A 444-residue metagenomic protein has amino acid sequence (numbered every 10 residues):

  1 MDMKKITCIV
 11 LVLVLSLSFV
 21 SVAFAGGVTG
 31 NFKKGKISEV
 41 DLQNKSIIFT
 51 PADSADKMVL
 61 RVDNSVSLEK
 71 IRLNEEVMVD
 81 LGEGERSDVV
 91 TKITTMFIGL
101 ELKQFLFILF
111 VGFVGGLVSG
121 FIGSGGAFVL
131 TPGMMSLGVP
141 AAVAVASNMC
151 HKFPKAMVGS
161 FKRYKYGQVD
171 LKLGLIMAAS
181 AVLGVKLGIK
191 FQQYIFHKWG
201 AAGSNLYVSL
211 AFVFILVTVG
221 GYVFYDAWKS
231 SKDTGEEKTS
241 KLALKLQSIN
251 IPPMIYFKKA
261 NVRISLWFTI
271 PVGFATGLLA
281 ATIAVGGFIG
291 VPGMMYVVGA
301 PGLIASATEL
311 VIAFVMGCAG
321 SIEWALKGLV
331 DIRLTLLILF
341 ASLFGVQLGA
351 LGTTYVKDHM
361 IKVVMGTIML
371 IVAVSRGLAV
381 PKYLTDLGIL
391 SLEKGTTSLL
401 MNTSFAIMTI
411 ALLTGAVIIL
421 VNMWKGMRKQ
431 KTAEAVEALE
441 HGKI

Functional and structural regions predicted by a protein language model:
D2-V59, D63-T95: Short, flexible, surface-exposed loop segments at domain boundaries
A23-A25, T94-V111, K165-G273, R333-I444: Juxtamembrane transmembrane-helix boundary motif
Q104, P140-F153, F274, T308 (+1 more regions): Structural signature of hydrophobic alpha-helical transmembrane segments
V111-G123, G273-A284: Transmembrane alpha-helix interface/packing and boundary motifs in multi-pass membrane proteins, characterized by
I122-L130, T282-G293: Transmembrane helix boundary and interhelical junction motifs in multipass membrane proteins
A127-G174: Juxtamembrane transmembrane-helix termini in multi-pass membrane transport proteins
L130-V143, G290-S306: Interfacial segments of multi-pass membrane proteins
